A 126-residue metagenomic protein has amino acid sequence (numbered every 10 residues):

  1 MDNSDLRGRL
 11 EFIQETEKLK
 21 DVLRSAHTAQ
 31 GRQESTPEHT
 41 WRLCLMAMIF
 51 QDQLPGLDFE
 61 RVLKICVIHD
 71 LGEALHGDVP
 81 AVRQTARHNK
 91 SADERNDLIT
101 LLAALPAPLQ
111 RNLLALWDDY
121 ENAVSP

Functional and structural regions predicted by a protein language model:
M1-P126: Alpha-helical, largely C-terminal catalytic domains that coordinate divalent metal ions via clustered Asp/Glu/His
